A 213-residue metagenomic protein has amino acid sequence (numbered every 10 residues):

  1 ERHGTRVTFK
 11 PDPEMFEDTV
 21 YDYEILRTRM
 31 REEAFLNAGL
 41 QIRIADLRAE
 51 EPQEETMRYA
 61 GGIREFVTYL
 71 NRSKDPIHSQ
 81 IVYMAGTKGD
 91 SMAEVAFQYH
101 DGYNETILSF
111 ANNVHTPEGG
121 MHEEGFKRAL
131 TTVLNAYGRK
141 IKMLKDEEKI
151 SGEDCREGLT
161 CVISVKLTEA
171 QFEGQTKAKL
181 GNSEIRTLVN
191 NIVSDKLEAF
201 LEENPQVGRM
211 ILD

Functional and structural regions predicted by a protein language model:
E1-D213: GHKL-family ATPase ATP-binding module
